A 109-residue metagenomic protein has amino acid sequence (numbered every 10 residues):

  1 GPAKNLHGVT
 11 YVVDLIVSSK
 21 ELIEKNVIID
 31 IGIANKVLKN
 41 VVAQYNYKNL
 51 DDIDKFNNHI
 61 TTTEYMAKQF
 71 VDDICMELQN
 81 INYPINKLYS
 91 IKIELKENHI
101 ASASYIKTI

Functional and structural regions predicted by a protein language model:
G1-I109: Charge-rich, low-complexity N-terminal segments
